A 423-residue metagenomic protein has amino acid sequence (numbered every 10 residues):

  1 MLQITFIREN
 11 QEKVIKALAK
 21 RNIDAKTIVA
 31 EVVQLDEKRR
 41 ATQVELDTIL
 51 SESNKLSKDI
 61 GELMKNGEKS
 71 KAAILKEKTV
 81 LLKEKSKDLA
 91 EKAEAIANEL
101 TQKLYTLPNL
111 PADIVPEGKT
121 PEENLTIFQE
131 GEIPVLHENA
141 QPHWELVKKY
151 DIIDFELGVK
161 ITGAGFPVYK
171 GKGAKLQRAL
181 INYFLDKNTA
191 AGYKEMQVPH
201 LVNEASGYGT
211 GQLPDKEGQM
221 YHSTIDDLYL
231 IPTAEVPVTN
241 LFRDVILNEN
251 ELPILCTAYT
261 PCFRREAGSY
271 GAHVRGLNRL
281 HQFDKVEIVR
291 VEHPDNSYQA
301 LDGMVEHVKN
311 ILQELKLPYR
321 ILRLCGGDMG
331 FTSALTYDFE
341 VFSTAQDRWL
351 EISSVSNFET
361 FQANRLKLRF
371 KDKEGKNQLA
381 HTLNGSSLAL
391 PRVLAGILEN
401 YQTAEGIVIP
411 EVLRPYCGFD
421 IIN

Functional and structural regions predicted by a protein language model:
M1-P134, I152, E156: N-terminal alpha-helical targeting/anchoring segments
K26, F128-N423: TRNA-recognition modules of translation machinery and tRNA-sensing kinases, especially anticodon-binding
